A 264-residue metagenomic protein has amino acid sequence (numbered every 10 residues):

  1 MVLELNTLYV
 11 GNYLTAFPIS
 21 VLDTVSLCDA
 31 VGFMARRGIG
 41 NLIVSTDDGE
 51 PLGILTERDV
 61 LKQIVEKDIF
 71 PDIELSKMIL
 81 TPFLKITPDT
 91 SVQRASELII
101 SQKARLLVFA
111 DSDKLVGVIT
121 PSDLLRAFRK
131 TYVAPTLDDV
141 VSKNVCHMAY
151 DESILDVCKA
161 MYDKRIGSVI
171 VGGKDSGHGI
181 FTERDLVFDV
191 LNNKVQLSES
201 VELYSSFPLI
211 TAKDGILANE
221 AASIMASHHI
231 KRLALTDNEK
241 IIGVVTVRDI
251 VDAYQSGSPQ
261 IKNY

Functional and structural regions predicted by a protein language model:
M1-Y264: Tandem CBS (Cystathionine beta-synthase) repeat/Bateman regulatory domains
